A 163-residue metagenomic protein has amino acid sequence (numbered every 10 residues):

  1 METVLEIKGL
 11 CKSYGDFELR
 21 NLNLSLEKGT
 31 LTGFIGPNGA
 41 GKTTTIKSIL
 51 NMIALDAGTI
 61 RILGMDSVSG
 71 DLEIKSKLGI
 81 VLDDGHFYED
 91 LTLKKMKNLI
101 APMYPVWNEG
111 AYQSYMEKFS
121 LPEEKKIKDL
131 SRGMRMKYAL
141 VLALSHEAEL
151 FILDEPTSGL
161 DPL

Functional and structural regions predicted by a protein language model:
E2-I7, K12-L163: ABC transporter nucleotide-binding domains
